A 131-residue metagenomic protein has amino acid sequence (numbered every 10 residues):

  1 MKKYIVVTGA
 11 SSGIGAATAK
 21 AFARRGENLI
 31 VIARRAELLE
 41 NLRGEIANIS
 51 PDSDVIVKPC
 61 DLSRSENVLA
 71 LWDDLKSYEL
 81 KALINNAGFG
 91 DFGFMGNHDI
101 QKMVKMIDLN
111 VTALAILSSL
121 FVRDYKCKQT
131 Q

Functional and structural regions predicted by a protein language model:
K3, E79-L80, Y125-Q131: Active-site loop of short-chain dehydrogenase/reductase
S11-G13: Conserved glycine-rich cofactor-binding loop
R25-L42: Conserved glycine-rich Rossmann-like NAD(P)H-binding loop of the short-chain dehydrogenase/reductase
P59-A70, I100: The beta1-alpha1 cofactor-binding region of Rossmann-like NAD(H)/NADP(H)-dependent oxidoreductases
I84, L117-F121: Hydrophobic positions on the long internal alpha-helix of Rossmann-like NAD(P)-dependent oxidoreductase domains
N86-D91: Conserved NAD(P)H cofactor-binding loop of Rossmann-fold oxidoreductase domains
F94-M95, D99-I107: Substrate-binding pocket helix/loop in short-chain dehydrogenase/reductase
